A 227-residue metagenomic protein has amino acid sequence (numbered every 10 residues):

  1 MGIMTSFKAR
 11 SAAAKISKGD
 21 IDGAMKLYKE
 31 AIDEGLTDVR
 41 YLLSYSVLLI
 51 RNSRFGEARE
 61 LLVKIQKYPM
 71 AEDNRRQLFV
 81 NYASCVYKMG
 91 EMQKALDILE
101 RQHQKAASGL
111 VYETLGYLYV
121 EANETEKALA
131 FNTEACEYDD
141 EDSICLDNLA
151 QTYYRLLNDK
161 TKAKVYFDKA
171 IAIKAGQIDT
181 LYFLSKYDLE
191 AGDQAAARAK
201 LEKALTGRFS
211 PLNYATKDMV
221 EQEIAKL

Functional and structural regions predicted by a protein language model:
A13, V47, S84, Y117 (+2 more regions): Residue-level recognition of tetratricopeptide repeat
I16, I50, Y87, V120 (+2 more regions): Position-specific recognition of the canonical hydrophobic site in helix A of tetratricopeptide repeat
L36, M70-D73, A106-A107, D140 (+2 more regions): Short coil turns that delineate tetratricopeptide repeat
Y41, R75-L78, V111-Y112, C145 (+2 more regions): TPR alpha-solenoid repeat register
K67, A172-A175, K186-L212: TPR/TPR-like (Sel1-like) alpha-helical repeat modules
